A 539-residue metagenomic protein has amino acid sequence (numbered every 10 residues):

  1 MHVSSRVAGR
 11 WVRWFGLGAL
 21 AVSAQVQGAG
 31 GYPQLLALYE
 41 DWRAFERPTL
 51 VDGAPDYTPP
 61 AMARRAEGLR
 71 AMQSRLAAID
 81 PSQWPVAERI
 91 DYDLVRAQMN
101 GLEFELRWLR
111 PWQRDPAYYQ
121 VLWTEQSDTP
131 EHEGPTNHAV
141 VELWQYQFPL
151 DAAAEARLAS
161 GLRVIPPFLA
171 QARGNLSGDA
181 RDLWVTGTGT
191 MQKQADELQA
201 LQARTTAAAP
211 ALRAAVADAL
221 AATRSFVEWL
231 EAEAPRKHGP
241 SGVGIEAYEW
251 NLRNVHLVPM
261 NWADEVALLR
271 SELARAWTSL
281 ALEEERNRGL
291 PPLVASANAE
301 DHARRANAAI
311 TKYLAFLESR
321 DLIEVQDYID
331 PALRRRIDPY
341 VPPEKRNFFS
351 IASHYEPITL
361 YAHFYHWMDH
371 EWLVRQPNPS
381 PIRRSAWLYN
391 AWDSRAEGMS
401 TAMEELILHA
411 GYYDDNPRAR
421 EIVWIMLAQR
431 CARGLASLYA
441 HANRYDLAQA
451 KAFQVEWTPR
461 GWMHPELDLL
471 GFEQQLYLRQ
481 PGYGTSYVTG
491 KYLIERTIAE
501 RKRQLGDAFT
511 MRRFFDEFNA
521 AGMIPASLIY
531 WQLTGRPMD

Functional and structural regions predicted by a protein language model:
H2-F15: Bacterial N-terminal signal peptides that target proteins for export
G18-A19, R512: Short amphipathic alpha-helical surface micro-motifs
A21-A24: N-terminal signal peptide c-region/cleavage motif recognized by signal peptidases
Q27-D539: N-terminal maturation segment of proteins
